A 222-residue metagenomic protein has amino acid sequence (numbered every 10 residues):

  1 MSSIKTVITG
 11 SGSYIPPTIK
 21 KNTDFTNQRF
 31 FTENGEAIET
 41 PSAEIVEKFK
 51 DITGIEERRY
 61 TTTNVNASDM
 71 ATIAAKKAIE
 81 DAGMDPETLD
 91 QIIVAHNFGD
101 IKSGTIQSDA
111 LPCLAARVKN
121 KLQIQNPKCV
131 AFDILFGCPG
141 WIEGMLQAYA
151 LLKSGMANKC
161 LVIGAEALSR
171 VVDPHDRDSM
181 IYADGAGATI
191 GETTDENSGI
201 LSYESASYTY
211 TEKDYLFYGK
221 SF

Functional and structural regions predicted by a protein language model:
M1-N64, D176, I181-F222: Condensing-enzyme catalytic core mediating Claisen C-C bond formation in acyl metabolism
I8, F49, E87-V94, C129-D133 (+2 more regions): Beta-strand segments within the central parallel beta-sheet cores of soluble alpha/beta enzyme folds
S13, G54, E80-M84, N120-I124 (+3 more regions): Generic secondary-structure signature for well-ordered alpha-helical cores
I19-K20, G104-I106, M145-L146, V171-D176: Short acidic, glycine/serine/threonine-rich loops at helix termini
S42-S68, I101-K159: Conserved catalytic cysteine-centered active-site region of acyl-thioester-dependent Claisen-condensing enzymes
A74-D90: Phosphate/pyrophosphate-binding loops at sites that engage ATP/ADP/AMP, CoA/4′-phosphopantetheine, polyphosphate
A95-I101, L135-G140, G164-S169, A206-Y208: Acidic, glycine-rich active-site loops and adjacent beta-strand->loop/helix elements that engage anionic groups
K153-G187: Flexible, glycine-rich active-site loops centered on histidine and acidic residues that chelate a metal or position
